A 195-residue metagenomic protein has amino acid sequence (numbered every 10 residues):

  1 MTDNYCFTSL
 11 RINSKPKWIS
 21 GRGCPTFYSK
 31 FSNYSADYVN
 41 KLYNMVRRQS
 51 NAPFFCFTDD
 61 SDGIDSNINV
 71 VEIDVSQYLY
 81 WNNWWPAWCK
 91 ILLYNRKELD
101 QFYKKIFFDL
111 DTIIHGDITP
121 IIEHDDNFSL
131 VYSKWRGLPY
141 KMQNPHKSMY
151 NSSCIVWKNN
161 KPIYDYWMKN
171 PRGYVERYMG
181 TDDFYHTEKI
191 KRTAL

Functional and structural regions predicted by a protein language model:
M1-Y80, L99-Q101: N-terminal anchoring/stem segment of glycosyltransferases
I12-K15, D60-G63, V75-Y78, T112-I114 (+3 more regions): Short, solvent-exposed loop/turn segments at secondary-structure junctions
Y34-K41, P86-C89, E176-T181: Soluble or luminal CAZymes and related metallo-dependent hydrolases
S50, K90, F108, Y150-S153 (+2 more regions): Residues that flank catalytic or metal-binding motifs in active/ligand-binding sites
V70-E72, P86-L138, W157: GT-A fold catalytic core of metal-dependent nucleotide-sugar glycosyltransferases, centered on the diacidic
Q77-C89: A short, glycine-/small-residue-rich helix N-cap motif at loop->alpha-helix starts within glycosyltransferase
Y80-W81, P139-P145: Short, P/G- and charge-enriched loop/turn segments at secondary-structure junctions
S152-L195: Catalytic core and acceptor-binding pocket of nucleotide-sugar-dependent glycosyltransferases
